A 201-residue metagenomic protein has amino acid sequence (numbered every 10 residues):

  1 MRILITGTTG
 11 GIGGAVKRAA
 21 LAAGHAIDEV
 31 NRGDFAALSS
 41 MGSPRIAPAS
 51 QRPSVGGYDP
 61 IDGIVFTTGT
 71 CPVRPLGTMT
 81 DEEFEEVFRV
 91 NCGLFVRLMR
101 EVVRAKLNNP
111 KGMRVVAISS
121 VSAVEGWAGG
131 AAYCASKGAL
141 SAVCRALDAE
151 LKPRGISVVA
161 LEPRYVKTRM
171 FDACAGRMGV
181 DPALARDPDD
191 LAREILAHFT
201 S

Functional and structural regions predicted by a protein language model:
T9, G13-K17: N-terminal Rossmann NAD(P)H-binding glycine-rich loop of SDR-like oxidoreductase domains
P75-L76, E83-F88: Substrate-binding pocket helix/loop in short-chain dehydrogenase/reductase
M99, S136: Active-site helix of classical SDR
R104, A149-E150: Alpha-helical segment proximal to the catalytic Tyr-Lys
S120: Residue(s) in the substrate-gating loop at a strand-loop-helix junction that position the organic substrate next
E125-A131: Active-site loop immediately N-terminal to the catalytic Tyr-X3-Lys motif of short-chain dehydrogenase/reductase
A160, V180-S201: C-terminal helical subdomain
